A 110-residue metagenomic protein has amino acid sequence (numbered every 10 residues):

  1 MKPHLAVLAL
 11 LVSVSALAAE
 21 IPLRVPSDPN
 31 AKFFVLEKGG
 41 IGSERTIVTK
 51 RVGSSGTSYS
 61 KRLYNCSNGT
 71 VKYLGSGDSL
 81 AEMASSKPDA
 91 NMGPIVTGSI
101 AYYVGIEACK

Functional and structural regions predicted by a protein language model:
K2-A9: Sec-dependent signal peptide recognition, specifically the positively charged N-region followed immediately by
A9-L11, G69: Enrichment for repetitive, rod-forming helical segments
S13-S15: N-terminal signal peptide c-region/cleavage motif recognized by signal peptidases
L17-K110: N-terminal secretory-pathway/extracellular module detecting exported/lumenal segments and adjacent signal-anchor/first
